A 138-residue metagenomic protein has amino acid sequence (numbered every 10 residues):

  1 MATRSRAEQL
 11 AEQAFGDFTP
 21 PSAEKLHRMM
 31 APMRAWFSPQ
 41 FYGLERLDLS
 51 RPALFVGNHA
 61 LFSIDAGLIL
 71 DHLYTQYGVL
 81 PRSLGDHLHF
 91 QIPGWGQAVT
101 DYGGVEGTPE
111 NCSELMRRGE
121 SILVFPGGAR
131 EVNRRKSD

Functional and structural regions predicted by a protein language model:
M1-H72, Y77-E110: Membrane-anchoring hydrophobic helices of lipid-metabolizing enzymes
R51-V56, L115-D138: Conserved Motif II region of HX4D acyltransferases
